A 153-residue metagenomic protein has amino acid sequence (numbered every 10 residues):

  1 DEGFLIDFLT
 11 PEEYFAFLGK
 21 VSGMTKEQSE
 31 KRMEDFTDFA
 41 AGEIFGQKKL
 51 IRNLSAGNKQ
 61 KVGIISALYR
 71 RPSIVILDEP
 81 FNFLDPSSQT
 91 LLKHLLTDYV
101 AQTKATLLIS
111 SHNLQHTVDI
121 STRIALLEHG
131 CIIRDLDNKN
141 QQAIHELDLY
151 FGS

Functional and structural regions predicted by a protein language model:
A16, Q28-G46: Conserved ABC ATPase "signature" region
L50-L54: Conserved ABC ATPase signature
Y69-S73: A short, proline-enriched helix->beta-strand linker immediately N-terminal to the Walker B motif in ABC-type P-loop
V75-E79: Catalytic Walker B motif of ABC-type/P-loop ATPase nucleotide-binding domains
P86-S88: Helix N-cap at the start of a conserved alpha-helix in ABC-type nucleotide-binding domains
T90-Q102: Helical segment within the ABC ATPase nucleotide-binding domain
S110-H112: H-loop/switch region of ABC-family ATPase nucleotide-binding domains
C131-G152: Conserved beta-strand-loop-alpha-helix hinge in the C-terminal portion of ABC ATPase nucleotide-binding domains
